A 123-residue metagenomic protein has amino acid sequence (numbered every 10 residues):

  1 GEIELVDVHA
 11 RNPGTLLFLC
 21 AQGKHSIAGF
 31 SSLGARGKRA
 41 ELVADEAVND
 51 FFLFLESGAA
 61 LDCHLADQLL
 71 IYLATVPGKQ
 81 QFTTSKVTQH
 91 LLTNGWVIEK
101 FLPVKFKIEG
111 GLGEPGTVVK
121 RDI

Functional and structural regions predicted by a protein language model:
G1-I123: Core subunits and conserved enzymes of cellular information-processing and envelope-translocation systems across
